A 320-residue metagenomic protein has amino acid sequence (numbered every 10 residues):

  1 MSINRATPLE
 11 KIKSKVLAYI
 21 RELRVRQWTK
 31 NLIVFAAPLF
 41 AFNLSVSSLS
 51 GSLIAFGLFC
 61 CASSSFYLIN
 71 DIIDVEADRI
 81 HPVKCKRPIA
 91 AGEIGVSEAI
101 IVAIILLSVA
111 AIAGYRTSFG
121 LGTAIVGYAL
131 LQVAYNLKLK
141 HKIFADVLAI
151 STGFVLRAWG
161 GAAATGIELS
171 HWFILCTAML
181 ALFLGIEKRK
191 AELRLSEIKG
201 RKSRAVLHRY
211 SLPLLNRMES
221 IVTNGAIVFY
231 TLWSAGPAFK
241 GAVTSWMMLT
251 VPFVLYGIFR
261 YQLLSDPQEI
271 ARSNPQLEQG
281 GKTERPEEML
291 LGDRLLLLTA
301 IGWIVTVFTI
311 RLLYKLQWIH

Functional and structural regions predicted by a protein language model:
S2-K13, L17-I20, L137, V155-H320: C-terminal membrane-associated helical module and adjoining short loops/tails
S2-R79, G92-I105: Topogenic membrane-insertion module of multi-pass membrane proteins
Y19-R26, P88-A99, R116-L121, L139-V147 (+1 more regions): Short, amphipathic, aromatic/basic-enriched membrane-interface segments that mark the entry/exit of transmembrane
K30-G51, N136-H171: Long, highly hydrophobic alpha-helical transmembrane signal-anchor segments
L32, A36, F56-S64, I101-I112 (+7 more regions): Generic alpha-helical transmembrane segments of integral inner-membrane proteins, especially permease/transport modules
S48-S52, F119-I125, I143-A145, E168-I174 (+1 more regions): Short, aromatic-rich membrane-interface segments at the entry and exit of alpha-helical transmembrane domains
A62-A90, L139, A145, I186-R194 (+1 more regions): Acidic (Asp/Glu-rich) catalytic motifs at the cytosolic membrane interface
V75, I80-I125, H171-L182, R217-V228 (+1 more regions): Multi-pass membrane catalytic core of lipid/isoprenoid biosynthesis enzymes
